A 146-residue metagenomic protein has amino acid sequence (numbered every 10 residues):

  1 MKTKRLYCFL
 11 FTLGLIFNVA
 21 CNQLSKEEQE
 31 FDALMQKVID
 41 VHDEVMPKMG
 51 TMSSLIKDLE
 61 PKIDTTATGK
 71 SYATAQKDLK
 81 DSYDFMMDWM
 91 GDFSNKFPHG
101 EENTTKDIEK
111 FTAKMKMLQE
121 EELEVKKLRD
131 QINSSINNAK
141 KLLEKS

Functional and structural regions predicted by a protein language model:
M1-N22: Sec-dependent bacterial lipoprotein signal peptides
K2, F31-V41, Q76-M90: Short charge-dense sequence patches
C21-G69: Immediate post-signal-peptide N-terminus of mature secreted/exported proteins
S25-E28, D32, A73, Q119 (+1 more regions): Charge-dense, low-complexity intrinsically disordered segments
M35-V41, V45, M49, D107-S146: C-terminal amphipathic alpha-helix
K48-L55, S82, W89, Q131 (+1 more regions): Amphipathic, well-ordered alpha-helical segments in soluble domains
M52, I56-A67, F93, F97-G100 (+3 more regions): Secondary-structure edge/capping motif, primarily at the C-terminal ends of alpha-helices and the immediately following
Y72-E124: Long, amphipathic, charge-rich alpha-helical segments that form helical bundles/coiled-coils
